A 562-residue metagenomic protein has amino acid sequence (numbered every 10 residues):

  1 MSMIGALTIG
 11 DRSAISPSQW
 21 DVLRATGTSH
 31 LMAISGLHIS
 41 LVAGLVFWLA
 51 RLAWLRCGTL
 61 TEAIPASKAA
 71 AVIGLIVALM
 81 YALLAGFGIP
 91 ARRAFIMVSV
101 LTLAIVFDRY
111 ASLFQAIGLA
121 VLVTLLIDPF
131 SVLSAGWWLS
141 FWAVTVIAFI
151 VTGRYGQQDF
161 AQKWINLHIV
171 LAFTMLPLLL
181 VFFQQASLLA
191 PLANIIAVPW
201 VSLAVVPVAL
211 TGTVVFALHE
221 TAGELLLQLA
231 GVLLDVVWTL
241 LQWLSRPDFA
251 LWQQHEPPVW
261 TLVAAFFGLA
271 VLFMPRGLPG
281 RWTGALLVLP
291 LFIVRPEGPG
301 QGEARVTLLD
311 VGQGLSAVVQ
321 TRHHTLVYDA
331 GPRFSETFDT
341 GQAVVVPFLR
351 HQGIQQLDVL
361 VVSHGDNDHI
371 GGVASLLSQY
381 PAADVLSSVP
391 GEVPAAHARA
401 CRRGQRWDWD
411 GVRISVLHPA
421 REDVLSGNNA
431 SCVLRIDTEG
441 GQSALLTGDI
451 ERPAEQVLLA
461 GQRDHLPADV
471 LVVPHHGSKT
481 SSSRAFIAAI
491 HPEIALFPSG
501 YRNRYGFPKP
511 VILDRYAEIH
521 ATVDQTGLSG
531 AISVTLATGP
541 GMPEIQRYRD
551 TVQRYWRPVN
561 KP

Functional and structural regions predicted by a protein language model:
M1-M97, E224, V359-V361, W407 (+3 more regions): Aromatic-rich juxtamembrane segments at the membrane interface
R12-S18, A63, I150-G156, L287-P290 (+2 more regions): Short, motif-level signal for alpha-helix interfacial/capping segments enriched in acidic residues and aromatics/proline
L37, W137-S140, P347: Conserved phosphate/anionic-ligand binding catalytic regions in large, soluble enzymes, centered on
F47-R51, F149-V151, S378: A compact, surface-exposed functional segment
C57, K163, T213-P562: Non-globular, low-confidence helical/coil segments that flank catalytic cores
L60-A69, F114-I117, Q162-N166, F338 (+1 more regions): Short, conserved aromatic-histidine micro-motifs
F87-F266, L272, L458-L471, S482-A485 (+1 more regions): Internal transmembrane alpha-helical bundles of multi-pass membrane proteins
